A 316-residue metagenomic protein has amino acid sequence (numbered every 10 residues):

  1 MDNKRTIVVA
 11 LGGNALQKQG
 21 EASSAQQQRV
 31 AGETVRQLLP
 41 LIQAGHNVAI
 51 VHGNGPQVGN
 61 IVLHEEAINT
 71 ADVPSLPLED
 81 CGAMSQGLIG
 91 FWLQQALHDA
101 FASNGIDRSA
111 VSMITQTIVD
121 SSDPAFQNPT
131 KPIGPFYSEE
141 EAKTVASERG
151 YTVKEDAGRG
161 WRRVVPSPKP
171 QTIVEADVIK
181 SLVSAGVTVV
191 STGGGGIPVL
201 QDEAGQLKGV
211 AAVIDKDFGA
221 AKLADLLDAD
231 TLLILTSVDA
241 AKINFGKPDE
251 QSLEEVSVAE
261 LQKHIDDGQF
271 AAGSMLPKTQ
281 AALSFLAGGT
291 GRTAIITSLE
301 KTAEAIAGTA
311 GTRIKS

Functional and structural regions predicted by a protein language model:
M1-S316: C-terminal catalytic "cap/lid" subdomain
